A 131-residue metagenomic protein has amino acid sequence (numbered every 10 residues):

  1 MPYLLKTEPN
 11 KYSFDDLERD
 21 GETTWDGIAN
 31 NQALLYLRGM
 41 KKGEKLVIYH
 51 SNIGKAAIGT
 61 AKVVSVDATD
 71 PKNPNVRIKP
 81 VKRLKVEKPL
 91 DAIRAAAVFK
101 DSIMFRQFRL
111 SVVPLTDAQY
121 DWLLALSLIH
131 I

Functional and structural regions predicted by a protein language model:
M1-K42, Y120: Compositionally biased, charged N-terminal/linker segments
Y12-D15, K55-G59: Short acidic/glycine-rich loop or secondary-structure boundary segments that cap or lie
D16, E87-I93, L124-L126: Short, charged, solvent-exposed linker or helix-capping segments at domain edges/interfaces that act as flexible hinges
Y49-K55: Short, charged beta-turn/beta-strand-edge "cap" motif at the junction between a beta-strand and an adjacent loop
I58-D117: Aromatic- and Lys/Arg-enriched surface recognition patch
V113-L123, S127: Short, low-complexity, charged amphipathic interaction modules
I129-I131: Conserved small/polar residues in nucleotide/adenosyl-binding loops
